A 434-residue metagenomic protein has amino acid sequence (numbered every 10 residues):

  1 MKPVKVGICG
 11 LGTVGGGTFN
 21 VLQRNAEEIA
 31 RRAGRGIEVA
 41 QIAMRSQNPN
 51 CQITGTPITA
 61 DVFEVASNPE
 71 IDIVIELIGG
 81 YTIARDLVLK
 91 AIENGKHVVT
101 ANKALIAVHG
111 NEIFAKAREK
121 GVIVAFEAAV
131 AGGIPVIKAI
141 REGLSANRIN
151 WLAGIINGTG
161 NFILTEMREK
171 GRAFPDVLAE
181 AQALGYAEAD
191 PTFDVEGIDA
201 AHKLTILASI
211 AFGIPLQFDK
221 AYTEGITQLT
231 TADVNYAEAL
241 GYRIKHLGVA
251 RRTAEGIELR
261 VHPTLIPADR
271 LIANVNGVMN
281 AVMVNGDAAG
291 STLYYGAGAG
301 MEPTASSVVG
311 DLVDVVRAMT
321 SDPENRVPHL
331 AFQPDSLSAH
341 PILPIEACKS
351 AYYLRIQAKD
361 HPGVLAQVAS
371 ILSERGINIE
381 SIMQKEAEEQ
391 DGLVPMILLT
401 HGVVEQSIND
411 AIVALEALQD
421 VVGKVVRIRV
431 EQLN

Functional and structural regions predicted by a protein language model:
M1-N94: N-terminal glycine-/serine-/threonine-rich beta1-alpha1-beta2 phosphate-ribose binding loop of Rossmann-like
I58-A60, S67, I75-E76, V99-A101 (+5 more regions): General beta-strand structural signal in soluble alpha/beta enzymes
A84-N94, K103-R141: Rossmann-fold NAD(P)-binding glycine/threonine-rich loop
H97-V99, I379: A short hydrophobic/small-residue beta-strand
R118-D199, I206: Rossmann-like NAD(P)H-binding beta-loop-alpha module
D176-N274, M279-A281, G300: Substrate-binding/catalytic subdomain of NAD(P)-dependent oxidoreductase enzymes
H262-D287, M301-E302, S373, N378-D391: Low-complexity, glycine/alanine/valine/leucine- and proline-rich hydrophobic stretches
S307, L312, V316-N434: A conserved regulatory-domain signal marking ACT and ACT-like small-molecule sensing domains and adjacent regulatory
